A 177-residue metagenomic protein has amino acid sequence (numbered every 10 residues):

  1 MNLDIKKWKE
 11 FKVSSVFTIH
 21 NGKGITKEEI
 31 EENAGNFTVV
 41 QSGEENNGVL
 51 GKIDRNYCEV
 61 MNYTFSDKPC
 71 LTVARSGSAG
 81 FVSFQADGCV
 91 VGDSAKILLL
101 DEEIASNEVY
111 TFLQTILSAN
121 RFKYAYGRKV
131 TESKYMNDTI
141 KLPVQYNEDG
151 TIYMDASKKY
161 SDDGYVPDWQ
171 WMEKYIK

Functional and structural regions predicted by a protein language model:
M1-G24, E31-G48, G150-K177: Non-catalytic DNA-recognition/assembly elements of restriction-modification systems
K6, S14, A74, D101 (+1 more regions): A structural detector for beta-sheet-dominated domains
K6-V13, V39-V40, C70-T72, S83-F84 (+3 more regions): General detector of folded, globular domains
E31-E32, F65, T131-S133: Intrinsically disordered, low-complexity regulatory regions enriched in Ser/Pro/Gly/Thr and acidic residues
Q41-E44, G77, E102, V144: Short, flexible loop/turn elements at secondary-structure junctions
G51-S118: A short beta-sheet element
E59, Y110, V130-E132, Q170-K177: Extended intrinsically disordered, low-complexity coil regions enriched in Ser, Thr, Gly, Ala and often Pro
S94-A95, L113-K159: Glycine-anchored helix-breaking recognition loops at helix->coil/strand junctions
